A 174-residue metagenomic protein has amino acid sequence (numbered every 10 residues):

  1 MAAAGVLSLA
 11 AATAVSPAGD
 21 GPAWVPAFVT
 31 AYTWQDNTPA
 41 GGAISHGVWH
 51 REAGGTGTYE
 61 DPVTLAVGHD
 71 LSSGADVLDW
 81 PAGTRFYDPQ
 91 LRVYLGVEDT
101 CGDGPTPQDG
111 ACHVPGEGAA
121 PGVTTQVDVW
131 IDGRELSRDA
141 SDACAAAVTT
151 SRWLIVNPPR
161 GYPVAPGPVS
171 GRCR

Functional and structural regions predicted by a protein language model:
M1-A4: N-terminal export and membrane-targeting signals
L7-W24: C-terminal region of N-terminal signal peptides and the immediate post-cleavage residues of exported proteins
G19-R174: Solvent-exposed, well-ordered loop and adjacent helix/strand elements within mature globular domains that form
